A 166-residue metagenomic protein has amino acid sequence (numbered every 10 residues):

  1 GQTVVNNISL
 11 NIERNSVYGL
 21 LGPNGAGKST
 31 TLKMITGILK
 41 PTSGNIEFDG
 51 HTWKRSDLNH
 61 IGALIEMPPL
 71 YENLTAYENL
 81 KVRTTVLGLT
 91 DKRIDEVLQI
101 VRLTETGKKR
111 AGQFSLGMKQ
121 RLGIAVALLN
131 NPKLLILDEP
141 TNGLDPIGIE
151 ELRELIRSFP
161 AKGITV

Functional and structural regions predicted by a protein language model:
Q2-V166: ABC transporter nucleotide-binding domains
